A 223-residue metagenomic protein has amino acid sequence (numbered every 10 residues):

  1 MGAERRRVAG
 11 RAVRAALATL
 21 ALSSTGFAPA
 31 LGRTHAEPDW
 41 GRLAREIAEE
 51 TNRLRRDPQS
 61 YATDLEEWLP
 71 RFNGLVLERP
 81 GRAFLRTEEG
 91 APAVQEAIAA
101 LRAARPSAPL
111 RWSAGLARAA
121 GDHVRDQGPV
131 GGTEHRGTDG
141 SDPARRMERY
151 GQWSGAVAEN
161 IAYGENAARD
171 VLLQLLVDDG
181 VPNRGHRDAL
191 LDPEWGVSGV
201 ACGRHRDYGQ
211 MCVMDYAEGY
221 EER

Functional and structural regions predicted by a protein language model:
M1-E4, S23-G26: Intrinsically disordered, low-complexity proline-rich regions
E4-A16: Bacterial N-terminal signal peptides that target proteins for export
V13, A91-V94, R169: Short amphipathic alpha-helical segments that mediate assembly, nucleic-acid/protein binding, or membrane association
A15-S24: Bacterial N-terminal signal peptides
A28-A36: Boundary at the C-terminal end of the N-terminal hydrophobic targeting segment
R33, L75-V76, A83, S154 (+1 more regions): Terminal, compositionally biased segments used for targeting/anchoring and flexible tails
E37-Y150, R187, P193: Short, well-ordered surface patches within globular domains
A114-E222: A well-ordered secondary-structure block
